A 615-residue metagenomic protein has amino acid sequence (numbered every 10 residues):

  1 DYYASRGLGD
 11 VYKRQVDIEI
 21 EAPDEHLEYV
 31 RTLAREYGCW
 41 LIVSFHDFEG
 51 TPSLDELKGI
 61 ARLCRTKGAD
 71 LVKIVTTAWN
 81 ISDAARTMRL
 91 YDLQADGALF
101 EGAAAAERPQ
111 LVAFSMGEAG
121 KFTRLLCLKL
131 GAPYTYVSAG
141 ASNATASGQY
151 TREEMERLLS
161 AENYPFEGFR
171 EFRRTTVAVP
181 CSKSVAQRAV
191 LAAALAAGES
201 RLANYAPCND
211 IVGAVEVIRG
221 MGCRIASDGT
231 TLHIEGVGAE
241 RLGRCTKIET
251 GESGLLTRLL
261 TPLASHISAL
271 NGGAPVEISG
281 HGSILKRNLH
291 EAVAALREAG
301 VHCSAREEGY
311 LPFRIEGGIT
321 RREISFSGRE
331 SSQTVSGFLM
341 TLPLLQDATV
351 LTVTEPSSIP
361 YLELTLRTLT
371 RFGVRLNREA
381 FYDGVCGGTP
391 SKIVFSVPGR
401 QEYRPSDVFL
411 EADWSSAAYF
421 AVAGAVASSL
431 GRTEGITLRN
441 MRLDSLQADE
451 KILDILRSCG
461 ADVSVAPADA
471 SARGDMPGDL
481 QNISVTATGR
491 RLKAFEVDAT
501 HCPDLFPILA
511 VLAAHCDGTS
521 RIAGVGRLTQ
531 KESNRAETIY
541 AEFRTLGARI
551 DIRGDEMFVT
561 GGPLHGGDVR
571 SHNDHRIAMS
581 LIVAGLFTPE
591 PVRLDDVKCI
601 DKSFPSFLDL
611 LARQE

Functional and structural regions predicted by a protein language model:
D1, I42-H46, L71-V75, S138 (+3 more regions): Short beta-strands and strand-loop turn motifs
Y2-Y12: Single conserved hydrophobic/aromatic residue that forms the stacking wall/gate of nucleotide- or nucleobase-binding
G7, Y37, L130-A132, M221 (+2 more regions): Short, structured coil segments at secondary-structure junctions
D10, V30-A34, L63-K67, C127 (+5 more regions): Generic structural signal for hydrophobic
K13-L27, R258, H266: Ordered, amphipathic secondary-structure segments that act as subunit-interaction surfaces in large macromolecular
E19-A22, W79-A85, A113-G117, E355-Y361 (+2 more regions): Active-site glycine- and acidic-residue-rich loops that bind and position anionic ligands or nucleotide-like cofactors
E21-S160: Catalytic alpha/beta core domains of metabolic enzymes, predominantly
E156-E615: Short, structured segments at the rim of ligand-binding sites
